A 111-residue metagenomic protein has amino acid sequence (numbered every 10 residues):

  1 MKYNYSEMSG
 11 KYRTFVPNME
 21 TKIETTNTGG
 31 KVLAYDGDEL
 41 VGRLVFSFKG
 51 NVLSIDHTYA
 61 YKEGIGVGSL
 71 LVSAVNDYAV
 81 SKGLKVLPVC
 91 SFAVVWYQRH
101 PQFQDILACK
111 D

Functional and structural regions predicted by a protein language model:
K2-N18: Short, Lys/Arg-enriched N-terminal segments with co-localized hydrophobic residues within the first ~10-30 amino acids
E7-M8, E24-N27: Short helix-onset patch at the extreme N-terminus, typifying the N->h transition of secretory signal peptides
E20-K22: Core catalytic alpha/beta fold that binds nucleotide/phospho-ligands
T26-G30, D36-V52: A conserved beta-strand-loop-helix scaffold within acyl/acetyltransferase catalytic domains
H57-G64: A short, internal acetyl-CoA/4′-phosphopantetheine-binding micro-motif in the GNAT/acyltransferase core
I65-D77: Conserved acetyl-CoA-binding loop-helix of GNAT-fold acetyltransferases
Y78-D111: C-terminal structural segments of small proteins and small subunits
